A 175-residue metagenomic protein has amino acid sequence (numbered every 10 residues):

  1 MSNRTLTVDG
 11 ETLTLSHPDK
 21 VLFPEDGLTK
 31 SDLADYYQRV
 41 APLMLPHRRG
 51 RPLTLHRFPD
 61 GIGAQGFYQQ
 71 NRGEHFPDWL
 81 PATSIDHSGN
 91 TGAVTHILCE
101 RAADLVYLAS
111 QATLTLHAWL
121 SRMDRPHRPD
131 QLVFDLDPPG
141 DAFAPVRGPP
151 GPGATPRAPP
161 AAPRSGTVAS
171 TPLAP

Functional and structural regions predicted by a protein language model:
S2-D130: Active-site loop/lid in soluble adenylation, ligation, and acyl-transfer enzymes
I97-P172: Signature for HUH/AEP ssDNA processing cores
